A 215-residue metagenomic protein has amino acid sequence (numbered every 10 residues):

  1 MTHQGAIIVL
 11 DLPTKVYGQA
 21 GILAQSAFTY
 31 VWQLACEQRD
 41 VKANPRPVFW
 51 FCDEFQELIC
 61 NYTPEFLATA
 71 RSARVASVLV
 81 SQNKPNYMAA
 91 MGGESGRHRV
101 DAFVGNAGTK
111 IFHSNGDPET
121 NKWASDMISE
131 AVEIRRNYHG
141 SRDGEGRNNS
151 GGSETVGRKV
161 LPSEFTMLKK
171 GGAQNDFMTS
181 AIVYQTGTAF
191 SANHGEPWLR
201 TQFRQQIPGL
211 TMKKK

Functional and structural regions predicted by a protein language model:
M1-V75, T166-K215: P-loop NTPase motor domains
L58, Y87-M88: Short, solvent-exposed loop/turn segments at secondary-structure junctions
Q82-N86: Conserved H-loop
M88-K215: P-loop NTPase motor core of the ASCE superfamily
